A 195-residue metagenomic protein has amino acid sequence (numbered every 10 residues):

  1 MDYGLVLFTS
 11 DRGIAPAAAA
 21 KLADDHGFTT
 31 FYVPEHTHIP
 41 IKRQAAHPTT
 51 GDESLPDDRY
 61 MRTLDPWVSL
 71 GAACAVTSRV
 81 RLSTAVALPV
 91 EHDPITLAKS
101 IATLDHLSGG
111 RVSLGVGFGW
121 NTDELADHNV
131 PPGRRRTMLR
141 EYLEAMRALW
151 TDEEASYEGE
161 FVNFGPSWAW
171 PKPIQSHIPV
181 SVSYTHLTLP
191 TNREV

Functional and structural regions predicted by a protein language model:
M1-L7, N121-E124, E160-H177: N-terminal small/glycine-rich loop or linker at the start of catalytic domains across soluble metabolic enzymes
D2-I14, Q44, P89-S156: Flexible, glycine-rich active-site loops centered on histidine and acidic residues that chelate a metal or position
Y3-L5, F31-V33, L82-T84, V112-V116 (+1 more regions): Hydrophobic faces of well-ordered beta-strands that scaffold small-molecule active sites in alpha/beta enzyme cores
G13-L22, S100, Y184-L187: Short, acidic/polar
K21-P34: Catalytic domains of carbohydrate-active enzymes, especially glycoside hydrolases
V33-M61: Glycine-rich, proline-tolerant flexible connector loops at the mouths of alpha/beta enzymes
I41, T185-T191: Conserved small/polar residues in nucleotide/adenosyl-binding loops
A72-S78, D105-G109: Acidic (Asp/Glu)-rich catalytic clusters
